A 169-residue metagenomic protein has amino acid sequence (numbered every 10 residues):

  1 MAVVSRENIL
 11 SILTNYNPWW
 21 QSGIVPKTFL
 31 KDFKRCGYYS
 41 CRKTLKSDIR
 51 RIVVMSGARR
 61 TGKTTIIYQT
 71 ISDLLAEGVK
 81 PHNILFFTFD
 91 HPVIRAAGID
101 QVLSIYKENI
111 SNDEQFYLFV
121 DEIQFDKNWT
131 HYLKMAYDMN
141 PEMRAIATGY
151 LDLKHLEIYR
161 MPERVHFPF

Functional and structural regions predicted by a protein language model:
M1-F169: Phosphate-binding site recognition
